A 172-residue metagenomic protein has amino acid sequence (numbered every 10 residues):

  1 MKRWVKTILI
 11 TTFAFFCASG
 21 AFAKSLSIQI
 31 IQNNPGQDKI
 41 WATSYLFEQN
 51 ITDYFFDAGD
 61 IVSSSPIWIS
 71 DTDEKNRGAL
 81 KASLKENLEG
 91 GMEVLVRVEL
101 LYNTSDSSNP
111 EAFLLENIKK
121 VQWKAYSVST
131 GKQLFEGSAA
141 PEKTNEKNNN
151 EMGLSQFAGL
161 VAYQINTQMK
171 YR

Functional and structural regions predicted by a protein language model:
M1-L9: Bacterial N-terminal signal peptides that target proteins for export
I8-I10, A14, A158: Small-residue packing motifs within transmembrane alpha-helices
T12, S19-I69, N166-R172: A structural "domain/chain start" motif
T12-A14, A18, A79-S83: A short, compositionally biased domain-edge/stem linker segment
A23-I30, Y45, Y54, S105 (+2 more regions): C-terminal/domain-edge helix-coil "capping" segments
N33-G36, I69-T72, L101-D106, P141-T144: Solvent-exposed loop/turn segments at secondary-structure junctions within structured extracellular/periplasmic domains
P66-A79: Short, charged, low-hydrophobicity "junction" segments
N76-Q133: Surface-exposed short loop/turn segments
